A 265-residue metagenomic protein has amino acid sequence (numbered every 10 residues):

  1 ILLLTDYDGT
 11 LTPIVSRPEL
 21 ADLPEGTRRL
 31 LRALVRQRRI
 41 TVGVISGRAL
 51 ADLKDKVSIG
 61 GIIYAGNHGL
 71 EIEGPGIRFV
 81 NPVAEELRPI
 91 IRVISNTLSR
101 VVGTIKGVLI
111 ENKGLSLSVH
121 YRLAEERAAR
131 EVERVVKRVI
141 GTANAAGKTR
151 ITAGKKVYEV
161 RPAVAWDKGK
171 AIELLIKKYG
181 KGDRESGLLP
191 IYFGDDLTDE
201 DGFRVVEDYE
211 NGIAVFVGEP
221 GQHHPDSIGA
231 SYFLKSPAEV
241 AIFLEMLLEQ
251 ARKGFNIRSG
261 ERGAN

Functional and structural regions predicted by a protein language model:
I1-S16, V44, I172: Asp-based phosphoryl-transfer active-site loop
T5-D8, G69, K113-G114, H120-R122 (+1 more regions): Short loop/turn segments at strand-loop or loop-helix junctions that form parts of catalytic or ligand-binding pockets
T10, L50, T198: Conserved Rossmann-like nucleotide-cofactor binding loop
I14-R17, P75-R78, S227-I228: Short acidic, glycine/proline-rich loop/turn micro-motifs
D22-K113: Active-site phosphate-binding/coordination module
P24, G169-N265: Mg2+-dependent phosphoryl-transfer enzymes with acidic/Ser/Thr/Gly-rich catalytic loops
I105, N112-F193, L197-G212: Conserved acidic, metal-coordinating active-site core of Asp-based, Mg2+-dependent phosphoryl-transfer enzymes
